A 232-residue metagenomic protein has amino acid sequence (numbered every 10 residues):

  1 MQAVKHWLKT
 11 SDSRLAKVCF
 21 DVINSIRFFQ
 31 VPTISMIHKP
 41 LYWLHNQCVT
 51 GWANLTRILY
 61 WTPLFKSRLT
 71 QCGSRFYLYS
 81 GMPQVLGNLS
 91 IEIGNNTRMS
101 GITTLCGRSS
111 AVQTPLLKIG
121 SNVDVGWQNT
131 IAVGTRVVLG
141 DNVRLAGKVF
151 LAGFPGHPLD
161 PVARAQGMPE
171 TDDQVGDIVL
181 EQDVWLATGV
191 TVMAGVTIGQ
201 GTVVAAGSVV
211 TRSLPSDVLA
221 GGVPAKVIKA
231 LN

Functional and structural regions predicted by a protein language model:
M1-G153, E181-Q182, Q200, S216 (+1 more regions): Domain-scale signature associated with acetyltransferase and cell-envelope carbohydrate enzymes
L139-N232: Glycine-rich hexapeptide-repeat left-handed beta-helix
